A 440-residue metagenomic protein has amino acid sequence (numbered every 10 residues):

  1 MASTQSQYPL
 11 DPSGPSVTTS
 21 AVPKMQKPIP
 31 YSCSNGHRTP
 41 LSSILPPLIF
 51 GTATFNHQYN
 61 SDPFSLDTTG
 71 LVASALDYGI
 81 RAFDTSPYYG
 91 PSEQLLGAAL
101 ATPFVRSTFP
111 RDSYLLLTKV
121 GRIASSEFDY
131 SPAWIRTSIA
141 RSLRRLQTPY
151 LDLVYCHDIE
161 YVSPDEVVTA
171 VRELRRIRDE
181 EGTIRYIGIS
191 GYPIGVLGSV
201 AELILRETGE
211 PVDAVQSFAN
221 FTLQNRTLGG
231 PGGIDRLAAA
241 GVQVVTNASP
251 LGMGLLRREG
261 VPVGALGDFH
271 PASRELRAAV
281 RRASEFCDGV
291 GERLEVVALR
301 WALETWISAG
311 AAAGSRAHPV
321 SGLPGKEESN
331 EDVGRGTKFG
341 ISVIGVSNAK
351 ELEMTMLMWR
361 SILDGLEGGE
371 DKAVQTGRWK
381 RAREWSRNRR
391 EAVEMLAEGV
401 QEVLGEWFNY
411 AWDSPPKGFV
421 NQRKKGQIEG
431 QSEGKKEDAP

Functional and structural regions predicted by a protein language model:
M1-S113: N-terminal binding-site loop/beta-alpha segment at the start of enzyme catalytic domains that lines or forms
T4-T18, I159-G430, G434-P440: Beta/alpha (TIM)-barrel catalytic core signal, keyed to glycine-rich beta->alpha loops juxtaposed to Asp/Glu that bind
R38-L45, A99-R111, L115, L143-T148 (+3 more regions): Acidic (Asp/Glu)-rich catalytic clusters
L45-I49, R81-A82, Y88, S113-K119 (+5 more regions): Structural preference for beta-strand elements that scaffold enzyme active sites
F50, A75, F83, L96 (+9 more regions): Conserved, mostly hydrophobic/aromatic
A53-D67, V120-R136, D158-D165: Active-site mouth loops of central-metabolism enzymes
S61-L76, F128-Q147, I194-I204: Short, acidic/polar
L143-V162: Active-site groove signature of glycoside hydrolases
